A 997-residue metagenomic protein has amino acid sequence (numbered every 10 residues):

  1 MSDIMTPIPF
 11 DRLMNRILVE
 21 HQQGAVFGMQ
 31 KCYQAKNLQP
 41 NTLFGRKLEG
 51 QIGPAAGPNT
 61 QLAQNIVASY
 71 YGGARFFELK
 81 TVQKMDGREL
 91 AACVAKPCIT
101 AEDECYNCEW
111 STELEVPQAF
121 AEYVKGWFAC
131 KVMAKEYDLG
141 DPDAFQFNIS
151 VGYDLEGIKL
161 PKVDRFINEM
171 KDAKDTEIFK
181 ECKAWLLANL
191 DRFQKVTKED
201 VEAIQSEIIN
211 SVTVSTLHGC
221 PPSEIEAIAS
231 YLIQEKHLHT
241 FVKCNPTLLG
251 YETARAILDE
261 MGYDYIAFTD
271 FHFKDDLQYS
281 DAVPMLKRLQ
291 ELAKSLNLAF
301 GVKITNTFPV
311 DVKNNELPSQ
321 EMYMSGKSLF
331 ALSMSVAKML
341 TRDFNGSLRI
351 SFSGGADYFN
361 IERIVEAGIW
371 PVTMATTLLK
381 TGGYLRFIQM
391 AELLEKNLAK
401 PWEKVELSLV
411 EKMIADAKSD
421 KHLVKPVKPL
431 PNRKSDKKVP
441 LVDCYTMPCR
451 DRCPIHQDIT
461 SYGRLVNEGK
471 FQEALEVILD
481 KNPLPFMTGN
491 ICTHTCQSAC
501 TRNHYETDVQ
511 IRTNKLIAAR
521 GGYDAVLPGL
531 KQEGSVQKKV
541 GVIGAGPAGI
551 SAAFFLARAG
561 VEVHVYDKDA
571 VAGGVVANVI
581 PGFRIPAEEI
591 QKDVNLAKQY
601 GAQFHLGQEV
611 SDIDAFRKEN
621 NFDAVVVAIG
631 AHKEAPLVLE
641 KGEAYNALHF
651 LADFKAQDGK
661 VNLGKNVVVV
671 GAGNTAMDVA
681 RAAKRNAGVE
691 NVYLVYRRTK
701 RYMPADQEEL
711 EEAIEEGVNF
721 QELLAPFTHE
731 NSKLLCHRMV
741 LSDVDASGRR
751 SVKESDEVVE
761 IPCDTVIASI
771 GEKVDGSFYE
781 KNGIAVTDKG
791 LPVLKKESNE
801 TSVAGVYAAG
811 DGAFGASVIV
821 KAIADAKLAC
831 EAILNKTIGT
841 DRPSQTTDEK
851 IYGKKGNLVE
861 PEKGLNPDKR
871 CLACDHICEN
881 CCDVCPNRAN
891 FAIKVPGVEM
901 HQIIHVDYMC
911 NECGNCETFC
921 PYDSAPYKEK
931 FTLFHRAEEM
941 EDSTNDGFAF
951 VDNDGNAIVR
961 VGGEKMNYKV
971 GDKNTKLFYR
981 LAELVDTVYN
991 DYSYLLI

Functional and structural regions predicted by a protein language model:
H21-N37, G250-G346, T381-A399, G642: Glycine/Thr-rich beta-alpha phosphate-binding loop at enzyme active sites
R75-M85, P246, R363-M390: Glycine-rich phosphate-binding active-site loops on the catalytic face of alpha/beta enzymes
R88-E104, L379-E403: C-terminal helical cap(s) of enzyme catalytic domains, especially alpha/beta-barrels
M447-E468, G489-A519, H564, V571 (+3 more regions): Iron-sulfur cluster-binding cysteine motifs and their immediate structural context in ferredoxin-like electron-transfer
Q457-N467, L475, H504, D508 (+7 more regions): Beta1-alpha1 glycine-rich phosphate/pyrophosphate-binding loop at the start of Rossmann-like nucleotide-binding domains
A518-G534, K592-I613, E634-N686, T787-S798 (+1 more regions): Glycine-rich dinucleotide-binding loop and its adjacent helix/turn
G642-G664, V744-A816: FAD-site-proximal beta/loop scaffold in flavoenzymes
G812-T837: A conserved FAD-binding loop/helix module that cradles the flavin
